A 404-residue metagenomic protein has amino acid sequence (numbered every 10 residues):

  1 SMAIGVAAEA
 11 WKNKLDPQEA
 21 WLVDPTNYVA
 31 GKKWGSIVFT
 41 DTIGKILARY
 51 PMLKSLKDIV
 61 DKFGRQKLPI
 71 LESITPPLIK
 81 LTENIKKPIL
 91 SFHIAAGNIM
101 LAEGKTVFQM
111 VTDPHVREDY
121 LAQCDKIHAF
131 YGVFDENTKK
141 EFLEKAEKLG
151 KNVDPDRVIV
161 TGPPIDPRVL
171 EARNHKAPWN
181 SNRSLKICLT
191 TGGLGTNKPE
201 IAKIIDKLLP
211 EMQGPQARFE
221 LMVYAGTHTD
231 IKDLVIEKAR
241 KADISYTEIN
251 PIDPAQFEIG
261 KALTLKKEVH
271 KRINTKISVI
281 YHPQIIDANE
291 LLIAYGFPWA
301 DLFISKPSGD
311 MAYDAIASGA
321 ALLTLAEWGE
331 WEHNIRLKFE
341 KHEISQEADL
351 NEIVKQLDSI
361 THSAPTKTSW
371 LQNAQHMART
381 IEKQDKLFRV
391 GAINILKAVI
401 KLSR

Functional and structural regions predicted by a protein language model:
M2-E9, I46-D154: Active-site and donor-binding regions of nucleotide-sugar-utilizing enzymes
G5-I79, T227-I231, E237-K271: Conserved N-terminal ligand/cofactor-binding loop architecture of enzyme catalytic domains
H128-A202, D206, Y224-D233: A nucleotide-sugar donor-handling region in carbohydrate enzymes
S181-W299: Donor-nucleotide binding loops and adjacent catalytic segments primarily of GT-B fold Leloir glycosyltransferases
E290-H333: A donor-sugar binding/catalytic signature common to diverse glycosyltransferases and related nucleotide-sugar
A321-E352: Nucleotide-sugar donor-binding patch of glycosyltransferase catalytic domains
E343-L371: C-terminal "capping" alpha-helix adjacent to the active site of nucleotide-linked donor transferases in cell-envelope
H362-R404: C-terminal amphipathic helix plus adjacent low-complexity, charged tail appended to glycosyltransferase catalytic
